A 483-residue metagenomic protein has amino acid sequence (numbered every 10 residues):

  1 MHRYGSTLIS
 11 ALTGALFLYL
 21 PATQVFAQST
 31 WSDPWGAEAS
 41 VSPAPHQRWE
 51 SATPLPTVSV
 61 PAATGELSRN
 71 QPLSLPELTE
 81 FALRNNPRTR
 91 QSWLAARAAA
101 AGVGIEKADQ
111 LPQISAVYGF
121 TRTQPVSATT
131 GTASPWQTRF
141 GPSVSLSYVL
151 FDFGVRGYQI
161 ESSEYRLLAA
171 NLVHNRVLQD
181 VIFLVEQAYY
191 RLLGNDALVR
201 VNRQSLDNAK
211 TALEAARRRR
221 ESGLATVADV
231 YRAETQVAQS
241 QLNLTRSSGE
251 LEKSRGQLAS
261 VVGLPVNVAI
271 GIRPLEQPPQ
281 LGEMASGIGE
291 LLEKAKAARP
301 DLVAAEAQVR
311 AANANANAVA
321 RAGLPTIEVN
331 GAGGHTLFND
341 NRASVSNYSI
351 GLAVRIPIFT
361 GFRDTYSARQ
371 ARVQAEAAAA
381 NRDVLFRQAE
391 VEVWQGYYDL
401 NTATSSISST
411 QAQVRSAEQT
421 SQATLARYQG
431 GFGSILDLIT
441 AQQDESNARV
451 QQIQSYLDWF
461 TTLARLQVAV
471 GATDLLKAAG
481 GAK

Functional and structural regions predicted by a protein language model:
M1-F81, S248-K294, Q467-K483: Terminal intrinsically disordered/low-complexity segments used for targeting and assembly
P72, S134-T138, A285, S344-S346 (+1 more regions): Short sequence motifs at beta-strands and strand-loop junctions characteristic of Gram-negative outer-membrane
R90, Q113-W136, S147-L178, L198 (+5 more regions): Small/polar (Gly/Ser/Thr/Ala-rich) solvent-exposed segments that form structured loops/beta-strands/short helices used
A98, R139-G141, Q187, R232 (+2 more regions): Transmembrane beta-barrel architecture of outer-membrane proteins
F140-L146, L291, Y348-V354: Hydrophobic, lipid-facing positions within transmembrane beta-strands of outer-membrane proteins
E161-E164, V227-T235, I435-Q443: Short, charged, amphipathic alpha-helical segments
L172-K294, G396-D399, A403, E445 (+1 more regions): Periplasmic alpha-helical coiled-coil/stalk elements that build and connect Gram-negative outer-membrane
Q239-V266, A403, A412-A472: Short segments within alpha-helical structural elements
